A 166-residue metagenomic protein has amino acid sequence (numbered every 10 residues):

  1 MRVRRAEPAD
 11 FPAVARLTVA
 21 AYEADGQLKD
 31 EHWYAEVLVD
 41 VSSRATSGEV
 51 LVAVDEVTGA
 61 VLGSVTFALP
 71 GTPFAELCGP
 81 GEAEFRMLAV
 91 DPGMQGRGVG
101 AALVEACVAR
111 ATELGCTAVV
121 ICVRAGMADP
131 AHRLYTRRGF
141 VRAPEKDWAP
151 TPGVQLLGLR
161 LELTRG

Functional and structural regions predicted by a protein language model:
P8-P12, R16-G93, V104-A106, R110 (+2 more regions): Acetyl-CoA-dependent GNAT
Q95, I121-A131, A149-G153: Conserved beta-strand-loop-alpha-helix junction that forms the acyl-donor binding cleft
G98-G100: Conserved G/P- and acidic residue-centered "switch" motifs that form tight phosphate/ATP-binding loops in soluble
A111-V123: Conserved GNAT acetyl-CoA-binding A-motif
Y135-E145: Conserved acetyl-CoA-binding loop of GNAT-fold acetyltransferases
T136, W148-G166: Terminal substrate-recognition subdomain of acyl/acetyltransferases
